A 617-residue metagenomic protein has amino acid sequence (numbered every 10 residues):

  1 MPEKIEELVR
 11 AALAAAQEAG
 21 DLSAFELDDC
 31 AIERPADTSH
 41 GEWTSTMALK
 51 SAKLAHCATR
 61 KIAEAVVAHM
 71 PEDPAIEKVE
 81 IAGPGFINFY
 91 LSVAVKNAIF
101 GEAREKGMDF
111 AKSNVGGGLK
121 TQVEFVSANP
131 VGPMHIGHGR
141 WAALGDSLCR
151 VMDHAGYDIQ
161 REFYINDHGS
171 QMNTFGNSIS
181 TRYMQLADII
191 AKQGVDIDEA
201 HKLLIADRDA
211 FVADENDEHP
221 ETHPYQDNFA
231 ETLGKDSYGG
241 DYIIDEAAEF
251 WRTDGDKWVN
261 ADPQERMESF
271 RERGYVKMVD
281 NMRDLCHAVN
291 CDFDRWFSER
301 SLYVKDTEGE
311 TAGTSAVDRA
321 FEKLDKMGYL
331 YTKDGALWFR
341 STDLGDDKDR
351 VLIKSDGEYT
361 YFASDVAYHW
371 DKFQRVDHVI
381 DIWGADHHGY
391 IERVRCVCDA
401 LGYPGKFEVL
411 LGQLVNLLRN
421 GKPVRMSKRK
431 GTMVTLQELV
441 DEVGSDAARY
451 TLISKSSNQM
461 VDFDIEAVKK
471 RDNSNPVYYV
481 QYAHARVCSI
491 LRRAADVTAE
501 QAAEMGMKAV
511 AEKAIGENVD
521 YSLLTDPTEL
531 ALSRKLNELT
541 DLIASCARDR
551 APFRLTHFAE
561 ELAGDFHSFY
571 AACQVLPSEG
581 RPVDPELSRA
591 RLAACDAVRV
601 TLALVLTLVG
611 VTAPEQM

Functional and structural regions predicted by a protein language model:
M1-N97, M108, S113-M617: Non-catalytic interaction-recognition regions
A98-A103: Short, charged, solvent-exposed linker or helix-capping segments at domain edges/interfaces that act as flexible hinges
